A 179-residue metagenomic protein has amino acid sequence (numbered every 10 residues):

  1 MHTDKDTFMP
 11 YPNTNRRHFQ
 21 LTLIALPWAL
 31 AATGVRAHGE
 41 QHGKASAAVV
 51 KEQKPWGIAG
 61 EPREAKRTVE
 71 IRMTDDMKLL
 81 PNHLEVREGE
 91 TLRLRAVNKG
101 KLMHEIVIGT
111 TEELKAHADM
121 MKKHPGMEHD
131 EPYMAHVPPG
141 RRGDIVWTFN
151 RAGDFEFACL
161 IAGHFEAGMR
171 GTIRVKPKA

Functional and structural regions predicted by a protein language model:
M1-T14, H18-A32: N-terminal secretory signal peptides
T33-A37: Sec/Tat signal peptide C-region and signal peptidase I cleavage site
H38, G43-A45, E131-A179: Extracellular/periplasmic metallocenter environments
G43-K66: A eukaryote-biased signal for short, well-structured alpha-helical docking elements
E64-G89: N-terminal edge beta-strand
A96-N98: Asparagine-centered strand-capping/turn motif at beta-strand->loop junctions
E105-G109: Beta-strand signatures of extracellular beta-sandwich domains
E112-K122: Short aromatic-acidic-glycine turn motif
